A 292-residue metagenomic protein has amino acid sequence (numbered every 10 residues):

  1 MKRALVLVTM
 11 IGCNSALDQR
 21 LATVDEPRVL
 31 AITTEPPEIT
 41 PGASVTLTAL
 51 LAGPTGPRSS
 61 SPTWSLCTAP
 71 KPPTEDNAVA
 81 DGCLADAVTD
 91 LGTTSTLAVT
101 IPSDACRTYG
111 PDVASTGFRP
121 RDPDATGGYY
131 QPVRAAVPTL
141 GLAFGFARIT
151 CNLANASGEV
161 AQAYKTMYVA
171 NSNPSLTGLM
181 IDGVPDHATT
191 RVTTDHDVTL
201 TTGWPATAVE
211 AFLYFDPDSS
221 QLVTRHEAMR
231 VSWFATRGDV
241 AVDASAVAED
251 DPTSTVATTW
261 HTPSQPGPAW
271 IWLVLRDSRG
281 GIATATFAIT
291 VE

Functional and structural regions predicted by a protein language model:
M1-E292: Signals and flexible motifs at protein termini associated with secretion
